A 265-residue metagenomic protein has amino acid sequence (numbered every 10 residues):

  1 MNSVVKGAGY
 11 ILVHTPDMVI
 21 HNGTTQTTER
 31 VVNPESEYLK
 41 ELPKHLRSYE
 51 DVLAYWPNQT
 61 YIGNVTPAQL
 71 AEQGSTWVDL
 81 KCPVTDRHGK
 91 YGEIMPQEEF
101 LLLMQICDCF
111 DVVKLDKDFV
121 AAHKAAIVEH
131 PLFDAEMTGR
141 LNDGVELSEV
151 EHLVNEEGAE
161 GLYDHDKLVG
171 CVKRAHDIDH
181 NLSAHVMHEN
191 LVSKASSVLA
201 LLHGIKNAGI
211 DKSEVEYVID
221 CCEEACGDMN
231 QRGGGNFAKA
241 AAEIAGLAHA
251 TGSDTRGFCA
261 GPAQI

Functional and structural regions predicted by a protein language model:
M1-C222, A240, A245, A250: Conserved "HGTGT" condensation-loop signature of ketosynthase/thiolase-family condensing enzymes that catalyze
S197, G234, F258-P262: Conserved donor sugar-nucleotide recognition element shared by glycan-biosynthetic enzymes
I205, R256-I265: Active-site-proximal alpha-helical scaffold in enzymes
K212-S213, G233, R256: Alpha-helix boundary/capping segments in eukaryotic regulatory proteins
E224-G227, A260-P262: A short acidic, glycine/proline-enriched capping/turn motif at secondary-structure boundaries, especially helix N-cap
C226-M229, G252: Secondary-structure transition/capping residues
D228-K239: A structural motif shared across PLP-dependent enzymes of the aminotransferase-like
A250-R256: Short pre-catalytic strand/loop immediately N-terminal to key active-site residues, enriched for Gly-Thr
